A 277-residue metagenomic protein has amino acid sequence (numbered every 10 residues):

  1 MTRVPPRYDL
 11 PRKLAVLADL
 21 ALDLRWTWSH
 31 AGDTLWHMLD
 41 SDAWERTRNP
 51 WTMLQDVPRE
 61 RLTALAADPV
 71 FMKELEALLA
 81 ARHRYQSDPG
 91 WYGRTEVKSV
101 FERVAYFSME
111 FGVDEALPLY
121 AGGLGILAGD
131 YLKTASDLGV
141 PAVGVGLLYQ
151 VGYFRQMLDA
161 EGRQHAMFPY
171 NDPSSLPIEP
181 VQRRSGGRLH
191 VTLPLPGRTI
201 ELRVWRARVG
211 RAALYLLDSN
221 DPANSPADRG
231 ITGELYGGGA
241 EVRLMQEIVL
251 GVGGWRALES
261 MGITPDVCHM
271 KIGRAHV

Functional and structural regions predicted by a protein language model:
M1-R274: Catalytic cores of carbohydrate-active enzymes across secretory and cytosolic contexts
